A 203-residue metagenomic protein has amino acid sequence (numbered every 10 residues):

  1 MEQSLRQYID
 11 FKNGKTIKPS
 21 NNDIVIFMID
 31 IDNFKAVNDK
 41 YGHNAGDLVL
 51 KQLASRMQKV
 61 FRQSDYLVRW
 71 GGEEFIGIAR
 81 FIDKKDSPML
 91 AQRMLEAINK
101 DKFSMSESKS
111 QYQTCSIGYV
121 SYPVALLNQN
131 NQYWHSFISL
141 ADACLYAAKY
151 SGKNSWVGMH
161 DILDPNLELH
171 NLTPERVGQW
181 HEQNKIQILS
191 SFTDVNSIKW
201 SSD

Functional and structural regions predicted by a protein language model:
M1-N13, I17-V25, D32-K59, V68-G72 (+4 more regions): Conserved long alpha-helical elements within nucleotide-processing catalytic cores of c-di-GMP signaling and class III
D39, A79-I82, N99, Y122-P123: Residue-level recognition of strand-loop junctions within catalytic nucleotide-signaling folds
K59-S64, E96-S108, L145-A147: Short catalytic/binding micro-motifs of nucleotide second-messenger systems
Y66-R69, Q111: A short pre-motif secondary-structure segment
I82, S110-T114: A structural micro-motif at secondary-structure boundaries
P88, Y122-T193, W200: Catalytic-core segments of nucleotide cyclases and related cyclic-nucleotide turnover enzymes
